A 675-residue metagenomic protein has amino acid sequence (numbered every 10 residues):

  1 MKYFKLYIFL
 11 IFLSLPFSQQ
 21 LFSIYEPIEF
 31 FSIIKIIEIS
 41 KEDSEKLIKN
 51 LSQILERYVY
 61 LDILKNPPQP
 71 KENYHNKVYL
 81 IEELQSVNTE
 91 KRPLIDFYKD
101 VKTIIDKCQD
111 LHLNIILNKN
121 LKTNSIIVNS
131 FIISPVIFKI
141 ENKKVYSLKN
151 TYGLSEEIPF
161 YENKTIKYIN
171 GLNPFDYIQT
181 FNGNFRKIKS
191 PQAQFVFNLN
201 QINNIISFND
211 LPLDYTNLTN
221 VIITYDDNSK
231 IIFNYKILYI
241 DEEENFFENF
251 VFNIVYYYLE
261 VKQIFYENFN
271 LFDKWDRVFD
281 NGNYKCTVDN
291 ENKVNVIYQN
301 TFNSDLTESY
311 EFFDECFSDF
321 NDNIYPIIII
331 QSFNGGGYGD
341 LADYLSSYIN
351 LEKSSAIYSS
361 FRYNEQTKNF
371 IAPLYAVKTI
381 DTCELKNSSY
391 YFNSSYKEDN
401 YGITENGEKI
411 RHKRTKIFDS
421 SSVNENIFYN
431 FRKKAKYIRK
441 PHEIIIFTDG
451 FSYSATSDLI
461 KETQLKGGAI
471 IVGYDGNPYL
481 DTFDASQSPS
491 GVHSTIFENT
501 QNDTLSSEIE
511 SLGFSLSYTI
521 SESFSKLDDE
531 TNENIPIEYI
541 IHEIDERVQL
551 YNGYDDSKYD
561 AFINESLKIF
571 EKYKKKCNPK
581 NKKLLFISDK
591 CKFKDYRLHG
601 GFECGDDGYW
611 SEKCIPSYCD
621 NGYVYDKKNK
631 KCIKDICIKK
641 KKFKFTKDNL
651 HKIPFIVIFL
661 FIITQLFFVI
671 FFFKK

Functional and structural regions predicted by a protein language model:
F4-S18: Cleavable N-terminal signal peptides of Sec/SRP-targeted secreted and luminal proteins
Q19-K386, Y391, I445-I446, S486-T495 (+3 more regions): Flexible, low-complexity junctional segments that flank or bridge functional domains
Y284, K575, D589, F602 (+4 more regions): Extracellular secreted precursors and ectodomains with disulfide-bonded cysteine-rich loops/domains
G339-K558: Conserved acidic, small-residue-rich alpha-beta core segments centered on
K582-I587, D595-E612, Y623-K630: Extracellular, cysteine-rich, disulfide-stabilized repeat modules with beta-strand cores
Y618, G622-D648: Extracellular juxtamembrane "stalk/ectodomain stem" immediately N-terminal to a transmembrane helix in metazoan
L650-Q665: Single-pass type I membrane protein transmembrane segment
F661-K675: Single-pass type I membrane-protein transmembrane alpha-helix
